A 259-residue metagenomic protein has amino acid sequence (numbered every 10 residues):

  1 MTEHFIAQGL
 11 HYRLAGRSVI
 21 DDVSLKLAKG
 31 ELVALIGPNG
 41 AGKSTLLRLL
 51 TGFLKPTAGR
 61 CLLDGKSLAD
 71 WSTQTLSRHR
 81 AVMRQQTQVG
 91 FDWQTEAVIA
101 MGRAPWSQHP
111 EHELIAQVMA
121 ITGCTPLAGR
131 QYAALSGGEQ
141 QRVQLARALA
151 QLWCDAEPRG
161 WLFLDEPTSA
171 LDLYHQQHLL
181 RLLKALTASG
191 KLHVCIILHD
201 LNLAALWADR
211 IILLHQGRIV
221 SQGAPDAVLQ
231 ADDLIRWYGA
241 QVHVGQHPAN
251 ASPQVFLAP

Functional and structural regions predicted by a protein language model:
F5-A7, V19-D21: Conserved structural motif at the start of ABC-family nucleotide-binding domains
I36-P38: The feature captures the beta-strand-to-loop junction immediately N-terminal to the Walker
T51: Helix-to-loop junction immediately C-terminal to a conserved catalytic motif
G59-S67: Conserved ABC transporter NBD signature motif
H112-L127, L149: Conserved ABC ATPase "signature" region
L162-E166: Catalytic Walker B motif of ABC-type/P-loop ATPase nucleotide-binding domains
Q230, I235-P259: ABC ATPase nucleotide-binding domains
